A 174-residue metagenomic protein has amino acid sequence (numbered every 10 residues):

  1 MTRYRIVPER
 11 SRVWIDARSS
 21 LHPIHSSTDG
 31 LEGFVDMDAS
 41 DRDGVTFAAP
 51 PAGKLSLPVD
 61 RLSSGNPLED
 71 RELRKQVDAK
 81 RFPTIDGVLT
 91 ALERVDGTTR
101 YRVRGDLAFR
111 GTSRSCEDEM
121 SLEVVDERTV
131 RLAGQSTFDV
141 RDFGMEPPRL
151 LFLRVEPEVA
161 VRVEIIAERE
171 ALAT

Functional and structural regions predicted by a protein language model:
M1-T174: Low-complexity, acidic/polar, glycine-enriched regions of mature
